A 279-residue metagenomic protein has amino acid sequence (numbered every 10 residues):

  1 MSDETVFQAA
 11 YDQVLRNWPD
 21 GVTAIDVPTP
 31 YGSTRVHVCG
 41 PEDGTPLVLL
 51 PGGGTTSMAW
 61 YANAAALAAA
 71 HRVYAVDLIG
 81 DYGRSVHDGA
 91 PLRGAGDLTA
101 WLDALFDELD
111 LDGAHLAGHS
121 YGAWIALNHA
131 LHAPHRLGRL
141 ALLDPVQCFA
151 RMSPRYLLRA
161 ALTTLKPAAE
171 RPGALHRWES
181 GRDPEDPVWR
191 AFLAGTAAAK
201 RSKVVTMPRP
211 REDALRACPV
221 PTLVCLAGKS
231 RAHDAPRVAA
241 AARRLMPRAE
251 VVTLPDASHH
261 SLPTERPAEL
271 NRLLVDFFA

Functional and structural regions predicted by a protein language model:
M1-L47, A70-H71, L111-D112, R272 (+1 more regions): Alpha/beta-hydrolase fold catalytic core
P30-G83: Conserved HGGG/HGGXW glycine-rich cap/lid loop of the alpha/beta-hydrolase fold
P51-G53, A114, G118-A123: Conserved alpha/beta-hydrolase "nucleophile elbow" surrounding the catalytic nucleophile
Y74-A117, N271: Active-site loop/oxyanion-hole signature of alpha/beta-hydrolase fold enzymes
W124-L131, G138-P167: Flexible "cap/lid" loop of the alpha/beta hydrolase fold
R151-Y156, K166-V220: Conserved alpha/beta-hydrolase catalytic His-Asp/Glu region
L223-S258: Conserved loop-alpha-helix segment in the C-terminal half of the alpha/beta-hydrolase fold that carries the catalytic
A257-P267: Catalytic histidine-centered segment of alpha/beta-hydrolase-like enzymes
